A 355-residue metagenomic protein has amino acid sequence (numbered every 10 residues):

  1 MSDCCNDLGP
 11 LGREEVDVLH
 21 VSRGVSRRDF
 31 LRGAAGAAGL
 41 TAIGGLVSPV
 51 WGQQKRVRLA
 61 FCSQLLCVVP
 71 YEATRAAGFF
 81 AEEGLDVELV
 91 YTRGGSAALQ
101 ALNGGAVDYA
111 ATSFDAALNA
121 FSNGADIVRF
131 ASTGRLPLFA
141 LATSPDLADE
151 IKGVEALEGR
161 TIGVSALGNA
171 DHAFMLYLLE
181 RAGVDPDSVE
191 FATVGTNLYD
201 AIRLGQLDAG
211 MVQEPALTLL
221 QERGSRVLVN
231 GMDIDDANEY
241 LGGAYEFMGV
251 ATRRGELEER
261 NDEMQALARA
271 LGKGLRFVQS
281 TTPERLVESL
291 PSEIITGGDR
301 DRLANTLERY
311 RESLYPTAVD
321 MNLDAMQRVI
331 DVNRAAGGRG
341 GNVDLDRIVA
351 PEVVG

Functional and structural regions predicted by a protein language model:
M1-D29: N-terminal secretory signal peptides
C4-C5, W51-T193, L204, D208-E214 (+1 more regions): Short, glycine-/small- and polar/acidic-enriched structural segments that line small-molecule recognition paths
S22-R23, D29-V50: N-terminal export signals
V69, R135-L141, S225-R226, E246-V250 (+2 more regions): Small-molecule pocket liners
E82, D149, D233-G243, E312-M321: Short, solvent-exposed loop/beta-turn-alpha elements that line the ligand-binding surface or hinge of extracytoplasmic
N197-R203, L207-P291: Pocket-lining segment of extracytoplasmic ligand-binding domains
L257-A336: Secondary-structure end/capping motifs
Q327-G355: Conserved C-terminal helix/tail region of periplasmic/extracytoplasmic solute-binding proteins
